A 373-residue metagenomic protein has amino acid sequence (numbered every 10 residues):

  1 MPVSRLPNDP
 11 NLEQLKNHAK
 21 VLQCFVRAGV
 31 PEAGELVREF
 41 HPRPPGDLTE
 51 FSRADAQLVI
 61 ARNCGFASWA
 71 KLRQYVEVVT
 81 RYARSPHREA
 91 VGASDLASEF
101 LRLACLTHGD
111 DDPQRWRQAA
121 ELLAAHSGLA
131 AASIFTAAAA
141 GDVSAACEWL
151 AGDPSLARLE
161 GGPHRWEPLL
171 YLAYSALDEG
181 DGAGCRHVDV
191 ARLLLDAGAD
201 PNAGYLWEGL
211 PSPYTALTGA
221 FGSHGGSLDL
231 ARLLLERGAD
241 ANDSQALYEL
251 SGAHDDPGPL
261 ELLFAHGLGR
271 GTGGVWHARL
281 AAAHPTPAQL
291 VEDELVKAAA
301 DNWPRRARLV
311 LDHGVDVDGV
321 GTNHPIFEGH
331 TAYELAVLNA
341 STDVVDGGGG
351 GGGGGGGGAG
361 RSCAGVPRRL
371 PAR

Functional and structural regions predicted by a protein language model:
M1-D111, R115-Q118: Intrinsically disordered, low-complexity eukaryotic regions enriched in glycine, serine and charged residues
Q14-R38, A283-E328: Ordered, small/hydrophobic-rich secondary-structure cores
E50-T80, D312, V317-G351: Extended, hydrophobic interaction surfaces within ordered domains
E89-G109, G128-A139, R158-D181, A203-G222 (+4 more regions): Ankyrin-repeat boundary/"N-cap" motif
R117-G128, E148-A157, V188-P201, L230-D240 (+3 more regions): Ankyrin repeat domain, specifically the short helix-to-loop turn at the C-terminus of the second helix of each repeat
T136, A140-G152, P259, L263 (+1 more regions): Hydrophobic repeat-domain scaffold segments
G141, A176, R186, G226 (+3 more regions): Ankyrin-repeat intra-repeat helix-capping/turn positions
